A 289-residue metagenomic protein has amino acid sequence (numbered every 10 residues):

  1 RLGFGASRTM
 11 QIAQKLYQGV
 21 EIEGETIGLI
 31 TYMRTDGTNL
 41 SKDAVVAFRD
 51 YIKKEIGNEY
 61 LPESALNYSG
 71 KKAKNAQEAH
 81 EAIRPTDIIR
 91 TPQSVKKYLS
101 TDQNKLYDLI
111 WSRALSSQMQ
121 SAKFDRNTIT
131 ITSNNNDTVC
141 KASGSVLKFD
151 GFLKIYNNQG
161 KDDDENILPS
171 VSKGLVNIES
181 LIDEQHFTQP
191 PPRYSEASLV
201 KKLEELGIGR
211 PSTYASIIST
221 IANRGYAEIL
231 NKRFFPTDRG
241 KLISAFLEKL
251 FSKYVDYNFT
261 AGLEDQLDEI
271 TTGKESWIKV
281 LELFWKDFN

Functional and structural regions predicted by a protein language model:
R1-Q11, G28-N289: Basic, low-complexity terminal or inter-domain segments flanking catalytic cores
I22: Arginine/glycine-rich "motif VI" loop of SF2 helicases in the C-terminal RecA-like domain
